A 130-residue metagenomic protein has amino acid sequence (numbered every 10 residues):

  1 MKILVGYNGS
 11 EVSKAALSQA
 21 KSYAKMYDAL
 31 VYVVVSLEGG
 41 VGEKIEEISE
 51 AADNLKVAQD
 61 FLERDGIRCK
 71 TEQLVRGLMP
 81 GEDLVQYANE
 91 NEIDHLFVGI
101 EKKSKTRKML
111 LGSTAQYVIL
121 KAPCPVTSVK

Functional and structural regions predicted by a protein language model:
M1-I48, F61-R64: Small/aliphatic-rich secondary-structure junction motif
Q19, S49-F61, P80-V85: Short, solvent-exposed amphipathic alpha-helices that sit in or adjacent to ligand/effector-binding or catalytic
Y32, K70, T127: Conserved beta-strand positions in the Rossmann-like core of class I SAM-dependent methyltransferases
V35, G99-E101, K130: Short secondary-structure boundary segments
I48-N54, L110-A115: Charged helix-capping and loop-helix junction motifs
R64-L96: Structural beta-alpha unit
V98-L120: Glycine-rich, Arg-bearing micro-motifs that act as flexible, cationic patches
